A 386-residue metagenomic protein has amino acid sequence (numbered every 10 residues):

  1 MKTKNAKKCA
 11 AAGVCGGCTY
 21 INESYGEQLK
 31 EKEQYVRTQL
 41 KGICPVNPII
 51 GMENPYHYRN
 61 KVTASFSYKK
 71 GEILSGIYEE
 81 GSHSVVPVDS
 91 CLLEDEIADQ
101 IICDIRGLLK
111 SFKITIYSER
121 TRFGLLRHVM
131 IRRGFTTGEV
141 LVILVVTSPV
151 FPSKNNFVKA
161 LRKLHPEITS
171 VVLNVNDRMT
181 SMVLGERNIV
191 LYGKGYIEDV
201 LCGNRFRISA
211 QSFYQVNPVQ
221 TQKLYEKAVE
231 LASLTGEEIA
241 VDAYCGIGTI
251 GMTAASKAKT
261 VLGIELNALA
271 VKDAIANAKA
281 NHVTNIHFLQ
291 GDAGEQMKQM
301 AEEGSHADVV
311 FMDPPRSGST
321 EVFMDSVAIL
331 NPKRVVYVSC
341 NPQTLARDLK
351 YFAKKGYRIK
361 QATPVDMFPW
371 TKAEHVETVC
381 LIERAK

Functional and structural regions predicted by a protein language model:
M1-K8: Short, intrinsically disordered, charge-biased short linear motifs at domain edges
K2, S153-N155, K159-K386: Rossmann-like S-adenosyl-L-methionine
T3, T19-S118, I131, T136 (+1 more regions): Extended interfacial segments that mediate partner engagement and assembly in macromolecular machines
C9-C18, C340: Short cysteine clusters
N60, G138-V140, E237-E238: Nucleotide donor/acceptor-binding cores
S67, I131, G138-T147, R205-S209: Short, aliphatic-rich beta-strand segments
G76-E79, I143-V145, A274: Short, acidic/hydrophobic/Gly-rich beta-strand patch recurrent on exposed beta strands that often constitutes part
T115-F123, A240: Short helix/loop segment immediately N-terminal to the Walker
